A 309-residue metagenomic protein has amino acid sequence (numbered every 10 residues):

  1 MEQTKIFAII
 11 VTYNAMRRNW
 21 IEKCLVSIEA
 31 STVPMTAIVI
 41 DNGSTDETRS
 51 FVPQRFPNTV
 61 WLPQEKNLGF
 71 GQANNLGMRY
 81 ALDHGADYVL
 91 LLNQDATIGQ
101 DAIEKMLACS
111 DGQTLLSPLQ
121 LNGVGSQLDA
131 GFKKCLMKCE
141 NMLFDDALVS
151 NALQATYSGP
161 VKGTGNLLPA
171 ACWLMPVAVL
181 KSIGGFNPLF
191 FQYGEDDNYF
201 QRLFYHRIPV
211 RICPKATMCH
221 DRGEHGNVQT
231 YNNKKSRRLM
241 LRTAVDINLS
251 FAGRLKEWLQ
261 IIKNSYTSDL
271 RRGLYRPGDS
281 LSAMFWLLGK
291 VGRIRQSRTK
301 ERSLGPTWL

Functional and structural regions predicted by a protein language model:
M1-S27: N-proximal low-complexity "stem/linker" segments adjacent to membrane-targeting elements
V26-M35: Short, acidic, metal-binding catalytic loop of nucleotide-sugar glycosyltransferases
S27, D41-R49, K66, A96-T97: A conserved acidic beta->alpha catalytic loop
Q64-H84: Glycine-rich, basic loop-to-helix element that forms the pyrophosphate-binding segment of sugar-nucleotide handling
A86-T97: Short beta-strand-to-loop acidic/aromatic patch adjacent to the donor-nucleotide binding site
T97-F132: Conserved donor NDP-sugar-binding/catalytic core segment of glycosyltransferases
N166-M175, V179-G184, L189-T217: A short, conserved alpha-helix in the catalytic core of glycosyltransferases
Y231-L309: Non-catalytic, C-terminal membrane-associated alpha-helical segments of glycosyltransferases
